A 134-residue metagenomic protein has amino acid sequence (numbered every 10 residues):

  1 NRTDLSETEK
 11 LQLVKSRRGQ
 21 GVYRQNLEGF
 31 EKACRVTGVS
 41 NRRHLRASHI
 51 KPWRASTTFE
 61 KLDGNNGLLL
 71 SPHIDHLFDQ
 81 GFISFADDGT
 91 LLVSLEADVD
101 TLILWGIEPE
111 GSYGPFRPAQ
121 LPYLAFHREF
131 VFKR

Functional and structural regions predicted by a protein language model:
N1-A33, K51-G64: Short, charged surface segments at domain edges that flank catalytic/cofactor-binding sites
R18, F30, V39-R42, P52-R134: A detector for short metal-coordination/catalytic motifs
R35-T37: Conserved catalytic-core segments centered on acid/base and nucleophilic motifs
R46-H49: Transmembrane helix-loop-helix hairpins at the membrane interface of multi-pass integral membrane proteins
